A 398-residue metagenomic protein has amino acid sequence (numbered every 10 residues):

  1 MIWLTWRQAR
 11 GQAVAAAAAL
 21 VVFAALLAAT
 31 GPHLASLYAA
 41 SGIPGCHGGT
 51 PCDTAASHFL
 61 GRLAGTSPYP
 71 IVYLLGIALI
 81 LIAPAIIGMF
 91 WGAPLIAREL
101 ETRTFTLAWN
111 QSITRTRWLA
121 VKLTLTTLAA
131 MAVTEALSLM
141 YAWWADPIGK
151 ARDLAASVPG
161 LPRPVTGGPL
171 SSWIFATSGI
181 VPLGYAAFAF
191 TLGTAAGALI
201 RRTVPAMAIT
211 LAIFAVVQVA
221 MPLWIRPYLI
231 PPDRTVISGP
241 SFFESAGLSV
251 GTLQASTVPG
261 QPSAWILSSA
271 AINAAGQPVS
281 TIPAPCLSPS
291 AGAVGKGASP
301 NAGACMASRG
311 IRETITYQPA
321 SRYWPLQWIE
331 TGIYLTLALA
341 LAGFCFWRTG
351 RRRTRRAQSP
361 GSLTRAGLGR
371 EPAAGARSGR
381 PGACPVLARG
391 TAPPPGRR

Functional and structural regions predicted by a protein language model:
M1-V21: Aromatic- and glycine-rich beta-strand/loop motifs that create alpha-glucan
T5-R10, G332-T364: Junction motif at the cytosolic side of a transmembrane helix
R10-V14, I80-A83, R115-A142: Selective transmembrane-helix segments that form parts of the transport pathway or gating/packing helices in multipass
V21, A25-A28, T124-R201, Q218-D233 (+1 more regions): Secretory targeting signals
S36-F90, P169, T314-P325, E330-I333: Membrane-embedded or membrane-proximal helical elements that form or frame transporter/channel pores
L74-T104, A130-V133: Long, hydrophobic alpha-helical segments
L95-L125, T349: Helix-loop-helix units of permease transmembrane domains in multi-pass membrane transporters, especially ABC
F214-C286: Aromatic-rich transmembrane-lumenal/periplasmic boundary elements in polytopic membrane proteins
